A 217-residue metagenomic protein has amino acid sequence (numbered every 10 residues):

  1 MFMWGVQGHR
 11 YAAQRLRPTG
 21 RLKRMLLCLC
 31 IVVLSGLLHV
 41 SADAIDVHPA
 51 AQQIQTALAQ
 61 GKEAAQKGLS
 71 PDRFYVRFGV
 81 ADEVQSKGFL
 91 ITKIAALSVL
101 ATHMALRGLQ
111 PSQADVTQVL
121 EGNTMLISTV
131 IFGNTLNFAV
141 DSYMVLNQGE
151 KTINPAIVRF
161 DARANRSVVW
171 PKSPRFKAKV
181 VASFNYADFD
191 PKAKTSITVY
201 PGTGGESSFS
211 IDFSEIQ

Functional and structural regions predicted by a protein language model:
Q7-G8, S173: Enriched - but not universal
H9-R10, H39-S41: Short, intrinsically disordered, low-complexity terminal segments
H9-R21, M25: N-terminal polybasic/positive-inside topogenic patches
L27-L37: Bacterial N-terminal signal peptides
I31-V32, A42-A44: Charged, low-complexity surface segments at secondary-structure and domain boundaries
D43-Q217: Conserved functional micro-motifs across diverse proteins
